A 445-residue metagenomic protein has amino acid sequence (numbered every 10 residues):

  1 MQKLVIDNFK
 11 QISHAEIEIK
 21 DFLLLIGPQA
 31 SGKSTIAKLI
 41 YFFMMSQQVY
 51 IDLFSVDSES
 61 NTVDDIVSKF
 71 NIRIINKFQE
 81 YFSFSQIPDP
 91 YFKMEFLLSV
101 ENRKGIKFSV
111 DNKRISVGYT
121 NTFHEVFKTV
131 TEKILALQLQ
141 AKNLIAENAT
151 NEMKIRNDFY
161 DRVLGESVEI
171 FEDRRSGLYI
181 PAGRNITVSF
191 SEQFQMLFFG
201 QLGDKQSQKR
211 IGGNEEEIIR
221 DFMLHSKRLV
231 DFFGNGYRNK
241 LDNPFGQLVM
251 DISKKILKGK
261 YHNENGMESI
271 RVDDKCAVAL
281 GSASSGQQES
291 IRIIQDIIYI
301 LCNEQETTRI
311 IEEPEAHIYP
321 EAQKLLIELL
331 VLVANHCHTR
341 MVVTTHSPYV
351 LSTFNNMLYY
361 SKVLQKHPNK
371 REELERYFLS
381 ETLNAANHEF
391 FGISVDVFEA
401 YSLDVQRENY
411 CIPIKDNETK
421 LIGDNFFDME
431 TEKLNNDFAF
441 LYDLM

Functional and structural regions predicted by a protein language model:
M1-I211, H336-H338, L351-S352, N356-F391 (+2 more regions): P-loop NTPase switch/coupling surface
K10, L23, S284, E315-E321: Catalytic acidic motif of RecA-like/P-loop NTPases
I40-F43, K275-I311, P320-L325: GG-anchored amphipathic helix commonly corresponding to the ABC/SMC/Rad50 NBD signature/C-loop
R174, Y237-G259: Amphipathic alpha-helical domain-onset/packing element
E264-A279: ABC-fold ATPase nucleotide-binding domain signature/coupling loops
E306-T308, H338-V342: Loop/turn-to-beta-strand initiation segments
K324-N335: Helical segment within the ABC ATPase nucleotide-binding domain
T344-H346: H-loop/switch region of ABC-family ATPase nucleotide-binding domains
